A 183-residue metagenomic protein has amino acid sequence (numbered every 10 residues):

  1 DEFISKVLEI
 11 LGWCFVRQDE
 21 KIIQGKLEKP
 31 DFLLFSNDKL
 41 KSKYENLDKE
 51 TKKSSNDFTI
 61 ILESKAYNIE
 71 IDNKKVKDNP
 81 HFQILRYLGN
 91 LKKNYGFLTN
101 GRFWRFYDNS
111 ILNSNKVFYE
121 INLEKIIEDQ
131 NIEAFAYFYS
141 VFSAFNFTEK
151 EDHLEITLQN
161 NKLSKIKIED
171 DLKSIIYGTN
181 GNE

Functional and structural regions predicted by a protein language model:
D1-G25: Acidic-basic catalytic patches of nuclease active cores, encompassing PD-(D/E)XK and other metal-cofactor nuclease
K6-E9, F32-S36, I60: Central hydrophobic cores of alpha-helical transmembrane segments in multi-pass inner-membrane proteins across all
G12, K26-E28, G96, G101: Glycine-centered flexibility motif
K21-E45, K49: Catalytic centers of nucleases
S42-I60, S64-L85, G89-K92, F97-E183: Short, basic/polar, glycine-containing "phosphate-handling" surface segments that engage DNA
